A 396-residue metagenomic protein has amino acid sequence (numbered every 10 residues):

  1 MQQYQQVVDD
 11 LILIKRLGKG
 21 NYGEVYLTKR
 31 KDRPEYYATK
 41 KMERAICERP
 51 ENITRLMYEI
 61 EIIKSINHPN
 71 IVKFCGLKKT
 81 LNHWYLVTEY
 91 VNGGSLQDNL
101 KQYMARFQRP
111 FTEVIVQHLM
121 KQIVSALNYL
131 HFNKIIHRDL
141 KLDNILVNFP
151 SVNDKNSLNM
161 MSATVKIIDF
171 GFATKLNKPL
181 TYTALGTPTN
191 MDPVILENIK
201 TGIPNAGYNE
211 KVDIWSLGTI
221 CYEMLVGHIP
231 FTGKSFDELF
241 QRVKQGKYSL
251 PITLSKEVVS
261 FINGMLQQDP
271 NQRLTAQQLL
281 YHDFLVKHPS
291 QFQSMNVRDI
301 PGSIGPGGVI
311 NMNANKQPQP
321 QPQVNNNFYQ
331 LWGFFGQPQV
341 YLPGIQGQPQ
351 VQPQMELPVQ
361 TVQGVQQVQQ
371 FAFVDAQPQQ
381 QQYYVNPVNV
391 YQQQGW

Functional and structural regions predicted by a protein language model:
E24: Conserved N-lobe ATP-binding subsite of Hanks-type protein kinase domains, especially the beta3 VAIK lysine
L77: Activation-segment/catalytic-loop signature of the eukaryotic protein kinase fold
N82-S95, N99: Conserved short submotifs of the Hanks-type protein kinase catalytic core that shape the nucleotide-binding pocket
L119-M120: Activation segment signature within eukaryotic-like protein kinase domains
S125-I135: Protein kinase catalytic-loop region centered on the HRD/HxD motif
